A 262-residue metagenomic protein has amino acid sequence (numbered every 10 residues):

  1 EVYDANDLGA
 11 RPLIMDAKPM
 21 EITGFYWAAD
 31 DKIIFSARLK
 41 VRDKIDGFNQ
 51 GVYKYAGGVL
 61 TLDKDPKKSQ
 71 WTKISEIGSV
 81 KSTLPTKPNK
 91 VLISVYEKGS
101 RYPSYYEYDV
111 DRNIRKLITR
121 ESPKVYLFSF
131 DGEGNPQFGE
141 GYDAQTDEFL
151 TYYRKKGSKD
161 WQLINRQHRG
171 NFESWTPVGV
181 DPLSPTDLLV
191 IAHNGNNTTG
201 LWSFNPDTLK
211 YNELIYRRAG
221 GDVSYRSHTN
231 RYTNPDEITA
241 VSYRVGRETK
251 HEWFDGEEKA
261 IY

Functional and structural regions predicted by a protein language model:
D7-D43, V52: Blade-loop segments of beta-propeller domains
R38-Y262: Peripheral, non-catalytic segments that deliver or gate enzyme domains
